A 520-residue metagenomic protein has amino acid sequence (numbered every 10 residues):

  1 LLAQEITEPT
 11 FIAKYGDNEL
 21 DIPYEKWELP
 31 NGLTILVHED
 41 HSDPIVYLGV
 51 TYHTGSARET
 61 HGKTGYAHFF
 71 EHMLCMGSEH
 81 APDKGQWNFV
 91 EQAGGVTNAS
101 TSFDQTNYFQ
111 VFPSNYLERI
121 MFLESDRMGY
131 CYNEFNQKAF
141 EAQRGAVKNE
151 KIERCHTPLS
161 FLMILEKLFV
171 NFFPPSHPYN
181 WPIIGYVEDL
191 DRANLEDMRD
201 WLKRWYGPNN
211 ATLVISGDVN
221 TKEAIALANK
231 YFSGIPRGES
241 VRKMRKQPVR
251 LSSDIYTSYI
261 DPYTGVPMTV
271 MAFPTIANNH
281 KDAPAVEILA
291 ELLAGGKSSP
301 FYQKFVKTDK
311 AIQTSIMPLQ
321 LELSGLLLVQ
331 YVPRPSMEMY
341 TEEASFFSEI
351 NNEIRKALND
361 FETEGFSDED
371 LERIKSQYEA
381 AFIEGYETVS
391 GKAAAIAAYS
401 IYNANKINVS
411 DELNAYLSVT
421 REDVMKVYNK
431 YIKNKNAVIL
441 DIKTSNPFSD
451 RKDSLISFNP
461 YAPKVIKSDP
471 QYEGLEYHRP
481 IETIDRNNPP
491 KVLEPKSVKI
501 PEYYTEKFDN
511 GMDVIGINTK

Functional and structural regions predicted by a protein language model:
A3-L36, N220-I260, Q303, S410-K520: Proteolytic maturation boundary segments
H38, D43-E59, G65-F69, D83-Y130 (+7 more regions): M16 family metallopeptidases and their MPP-like homologs
T64-S78: Active-site SXXK
F103-F109, Q137-N149: Short, glycine/charge-rich beta-strand/loop segments that flank catalytic centers and engage negatively charged groups
Y132-F140, A193, V419, D423 (+1 more regions): Peptidyl-prolyl cis-trans isomerase
Q137, R144, M198-Y231, N436-A437: Non-catalytic, conformational "gating/processing" segments within enzyme and secreted inhibitor domains
A146-R154, Q247-I260, I374-G385: Short, conserved secondary-structure transition motifs
